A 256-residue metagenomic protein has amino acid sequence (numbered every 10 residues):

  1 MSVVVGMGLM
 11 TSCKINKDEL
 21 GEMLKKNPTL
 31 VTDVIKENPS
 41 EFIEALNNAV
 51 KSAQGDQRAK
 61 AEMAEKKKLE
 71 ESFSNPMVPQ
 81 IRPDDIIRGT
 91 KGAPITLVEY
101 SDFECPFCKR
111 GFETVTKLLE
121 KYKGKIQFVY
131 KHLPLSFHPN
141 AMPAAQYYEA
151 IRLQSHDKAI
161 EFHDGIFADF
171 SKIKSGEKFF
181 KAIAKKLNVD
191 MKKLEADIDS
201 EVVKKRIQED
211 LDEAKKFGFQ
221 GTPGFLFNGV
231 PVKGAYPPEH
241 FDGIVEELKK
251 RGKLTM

Functional and structural regions predicted by a protein language model:
M1-G8: Bacterial N-terminal signal peptides
G6, I87-G92, G221, G234: Glycine-centered flexibility motif
T11-S12, V189: Generic detector of low-complexity/intrinsically disordered segments and short hydrophobic N-terminal stretches
C13-S136, K205-K215, K250-M256: Extracytoplasmic thiol/disulfide redox context detector
L135-T222, L226-M256: Cysteine-centric redox/oxidoreductase cores and disulfide-bonded domains
